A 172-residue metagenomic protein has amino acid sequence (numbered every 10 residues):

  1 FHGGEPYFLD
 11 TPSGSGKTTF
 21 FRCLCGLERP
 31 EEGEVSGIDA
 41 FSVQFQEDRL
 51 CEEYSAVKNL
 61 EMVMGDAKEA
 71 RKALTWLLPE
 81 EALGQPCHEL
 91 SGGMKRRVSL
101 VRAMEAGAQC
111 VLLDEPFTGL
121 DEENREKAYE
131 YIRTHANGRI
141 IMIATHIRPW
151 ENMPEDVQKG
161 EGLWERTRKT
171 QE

Functional and structural regions predicted by a protein language model:
C25: Helix-to-loop junction immediately C-terminal to a conserved catalytic motif
E53-E69: Q-loop/switch helix immediately C-terminal to the Walker
K68-L83: Conserved ABC ATPase "signature" region
P86, E115-P116: Walker B catalytic motif
P86-L90, M94: Conserved ABC ATPase signature
L100: Hydrophobic anchor residue at the start of the ABC signature
D114, D121: ABC-family nucleotide-binding domains
